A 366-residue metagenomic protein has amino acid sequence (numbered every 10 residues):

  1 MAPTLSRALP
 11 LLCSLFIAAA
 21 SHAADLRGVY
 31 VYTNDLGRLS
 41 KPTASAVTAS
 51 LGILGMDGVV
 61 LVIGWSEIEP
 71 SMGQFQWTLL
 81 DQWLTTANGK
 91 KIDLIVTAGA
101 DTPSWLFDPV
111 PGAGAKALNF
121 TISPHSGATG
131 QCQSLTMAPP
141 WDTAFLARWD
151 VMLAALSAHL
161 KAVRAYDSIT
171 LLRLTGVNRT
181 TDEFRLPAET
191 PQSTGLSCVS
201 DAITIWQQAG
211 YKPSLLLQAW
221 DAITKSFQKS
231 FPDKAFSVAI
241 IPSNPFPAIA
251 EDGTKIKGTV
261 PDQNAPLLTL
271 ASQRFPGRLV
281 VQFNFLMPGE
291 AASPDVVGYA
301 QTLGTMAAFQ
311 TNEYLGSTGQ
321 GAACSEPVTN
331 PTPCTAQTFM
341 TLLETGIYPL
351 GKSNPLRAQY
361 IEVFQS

Functional and structural regions predicted by a protein language model:
A8-A18: Bacterial N-terminal signal peptides
R27-L36, A165-R179, K212-T259, G277-E290: Aromatic-lined carbohydrate-recognition surfaces of secreted/lumenal glycan-active proteins
R27-Y32, I92-T102, S272-S366: Substrate-binding cleft of secreted/luminal carbohydrate-active enzymes
V29, G37-E67, K90-I95, S226-S237 (+2 more regions): Catalytic domains of carbohydrate-active enzymes, especially glycoside hydrolases
A46-H125, S157-K161, P213-D233: Aromatic-lined substrate-binding rim segments of carbohydrate-active enzymes
V62-W77, S134-W149, Q208-S214, V328-T329: The substrate-binding groove and active-site-proximal loops of carbohydrate-active enzymes, especially glycoside
W83-N88, P124-R173, A219-S226: An active-site-proximal structural segment forming one wall of the substrate-binding cleft that immediately precedes
D101-G130, L174-Q207, I256: Aromatic- and acidic-residue-enriched segments that line the glycan-binding/catalytic groove of carbohydrate-active
